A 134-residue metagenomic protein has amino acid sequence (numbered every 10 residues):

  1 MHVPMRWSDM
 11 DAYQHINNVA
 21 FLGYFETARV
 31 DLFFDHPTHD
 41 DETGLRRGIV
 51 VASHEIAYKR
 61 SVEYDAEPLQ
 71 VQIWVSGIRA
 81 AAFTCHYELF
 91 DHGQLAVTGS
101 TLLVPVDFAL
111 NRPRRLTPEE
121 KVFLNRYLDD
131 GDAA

Functional and structural regions predicted by a protein language model:
M1-Q70, S76-A134: Terminal targeting signals and extreme-terminal segments of soluble enzymes
